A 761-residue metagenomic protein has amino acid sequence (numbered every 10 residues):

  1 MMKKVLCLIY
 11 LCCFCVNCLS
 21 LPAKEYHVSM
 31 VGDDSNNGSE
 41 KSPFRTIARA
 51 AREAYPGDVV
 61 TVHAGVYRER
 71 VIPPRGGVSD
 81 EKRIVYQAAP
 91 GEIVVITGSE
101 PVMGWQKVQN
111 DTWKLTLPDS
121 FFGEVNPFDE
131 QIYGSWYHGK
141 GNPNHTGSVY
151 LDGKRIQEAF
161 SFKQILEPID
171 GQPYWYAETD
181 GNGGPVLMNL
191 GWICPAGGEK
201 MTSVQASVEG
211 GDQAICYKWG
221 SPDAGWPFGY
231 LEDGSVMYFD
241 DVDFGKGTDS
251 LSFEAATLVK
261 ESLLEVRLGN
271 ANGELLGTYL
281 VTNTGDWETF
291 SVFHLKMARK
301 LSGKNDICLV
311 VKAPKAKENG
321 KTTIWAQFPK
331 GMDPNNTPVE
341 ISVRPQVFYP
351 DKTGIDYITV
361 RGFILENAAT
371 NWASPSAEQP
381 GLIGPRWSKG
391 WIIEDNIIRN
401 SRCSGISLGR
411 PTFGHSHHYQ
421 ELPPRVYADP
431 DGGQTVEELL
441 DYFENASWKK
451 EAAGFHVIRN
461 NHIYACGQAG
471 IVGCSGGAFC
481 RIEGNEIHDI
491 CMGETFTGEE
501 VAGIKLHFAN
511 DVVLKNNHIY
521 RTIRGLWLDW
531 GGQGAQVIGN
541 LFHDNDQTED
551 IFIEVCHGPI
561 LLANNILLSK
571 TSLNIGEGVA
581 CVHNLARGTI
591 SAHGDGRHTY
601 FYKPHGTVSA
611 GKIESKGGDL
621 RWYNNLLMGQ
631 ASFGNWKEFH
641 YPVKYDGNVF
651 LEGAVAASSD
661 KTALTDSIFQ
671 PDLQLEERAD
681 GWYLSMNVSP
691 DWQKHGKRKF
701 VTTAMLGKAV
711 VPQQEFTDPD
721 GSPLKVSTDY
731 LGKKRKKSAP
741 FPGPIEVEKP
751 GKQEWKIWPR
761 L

Functional and structural regions predicted by a protein language model:
M1-K24: Bacterial Sec-dependent N-terminal signal peptides
P22, P56, Y67, D80 (+8 more regions): Short loop/turn segments at connectors of secondary-structure elements within structured domains
Y26-S29, A89, V266-G269, V310 (+4 more regions): Predominantly extracellular/luminal cell-surface or secreted proteins
H27-A196, K304, K317-W387, I392 (+7 more regions): Extracellular polysaccharide-degrading/modifying enzymes targeting complex plant/algal/animal polysaccharides
D58, V94, H145-G147, D249 (+4 more regions): Short beta-strand/loop motifs in extracellular/secreted proteins, especially within beta-sandwich accessory domains
I72, S79, F348, T370-R386 (+2 more regions): Glycine- and acidic/polar-rich repeat regions and solenoidal domains
G147-L151, V266, Q536, L562 (+1 more regions): Short aromatic-centered micro-motifs
N182, L190-N319: Extracytoplasmic
